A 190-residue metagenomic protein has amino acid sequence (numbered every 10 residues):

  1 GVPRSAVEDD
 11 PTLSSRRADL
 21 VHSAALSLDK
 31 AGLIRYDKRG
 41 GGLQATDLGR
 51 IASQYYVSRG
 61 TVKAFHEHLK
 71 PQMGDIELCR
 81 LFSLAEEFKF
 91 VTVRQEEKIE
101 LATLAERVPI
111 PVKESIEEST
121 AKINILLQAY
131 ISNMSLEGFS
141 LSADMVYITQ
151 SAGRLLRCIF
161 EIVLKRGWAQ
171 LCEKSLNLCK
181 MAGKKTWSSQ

Functional and structural regions predicted by a protein language model:
G1-S5: Short amphipathic alpha-helical interface segments
E8, L13-R17, H22-Q190: C-terminal helical accessory/scaffold domains
